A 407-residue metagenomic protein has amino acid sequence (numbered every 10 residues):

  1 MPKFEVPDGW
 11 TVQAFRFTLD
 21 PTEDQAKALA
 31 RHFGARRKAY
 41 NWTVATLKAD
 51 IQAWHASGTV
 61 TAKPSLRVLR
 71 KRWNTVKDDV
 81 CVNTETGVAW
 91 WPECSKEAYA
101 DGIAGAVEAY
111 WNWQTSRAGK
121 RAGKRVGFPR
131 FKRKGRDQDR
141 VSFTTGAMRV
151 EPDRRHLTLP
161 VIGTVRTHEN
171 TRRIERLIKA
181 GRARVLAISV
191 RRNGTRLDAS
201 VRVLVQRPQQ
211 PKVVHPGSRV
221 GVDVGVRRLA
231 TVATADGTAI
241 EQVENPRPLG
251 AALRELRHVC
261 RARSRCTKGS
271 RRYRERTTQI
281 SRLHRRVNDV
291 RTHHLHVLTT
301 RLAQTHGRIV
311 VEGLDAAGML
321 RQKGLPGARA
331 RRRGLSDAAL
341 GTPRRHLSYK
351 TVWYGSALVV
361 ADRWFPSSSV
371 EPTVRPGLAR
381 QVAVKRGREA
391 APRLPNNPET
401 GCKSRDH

Functional and structural regions predicted by a protein language model:
M1-A98: Gly/serine-rich nucleotide phosphate-binding loop at the start of the catalytic core of nucleotide/ADP-ribose-handling
K3-P7, A187-I188, R207-P211: Catalytic micro-motifs at enzyme active sites that drive phosphoryl/nucleotidyl and oxygen chemistry
Q13-R16, K27, K179, N193-H407: Positively charged, helix-rich recognition surfaces that bind polyanionic ligands
T18, T158, A187, D198-S200: Beta-strand secondary-structure signal
A30, R37, N41-V44, K48 (+5 more regions): Alpha-helical coiled-coil heptad-repeat register
R36, Y40-L47, I51, Y110-R117 (+3 more regions): A generic secondary-structure signal for well-formed alpha-helical elements
A45, A49, A56, R117-K132 (+2 more regions): Short coil/turn segments at secondary-structure boundaries
P64-R191, R333-D337: Acidic carboxylate diad motif detector
